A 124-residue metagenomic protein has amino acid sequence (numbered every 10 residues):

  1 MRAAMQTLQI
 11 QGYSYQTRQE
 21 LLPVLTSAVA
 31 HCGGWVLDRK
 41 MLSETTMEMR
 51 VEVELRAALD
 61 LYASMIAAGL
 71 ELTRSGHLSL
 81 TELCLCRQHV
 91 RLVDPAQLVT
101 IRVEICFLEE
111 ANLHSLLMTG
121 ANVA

Functional and structural regions predicted by a protein language model:
M1-A124: Long, contiguous binding/interaction regions
